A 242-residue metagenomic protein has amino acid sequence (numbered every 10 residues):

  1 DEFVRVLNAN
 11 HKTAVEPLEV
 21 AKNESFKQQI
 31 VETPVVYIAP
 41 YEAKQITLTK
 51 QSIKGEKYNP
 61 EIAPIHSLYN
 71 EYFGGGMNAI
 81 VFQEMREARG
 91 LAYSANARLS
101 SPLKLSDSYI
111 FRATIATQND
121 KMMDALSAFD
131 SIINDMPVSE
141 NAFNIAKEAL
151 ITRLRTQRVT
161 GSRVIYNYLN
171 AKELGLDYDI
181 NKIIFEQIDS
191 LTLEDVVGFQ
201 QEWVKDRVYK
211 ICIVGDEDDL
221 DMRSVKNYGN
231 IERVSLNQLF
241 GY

Functional and structural regions predicted by a protein language model:
D1-K57, I213-Y242: An aromatic/glycine/proline-enriched structural segment found at the starts of mature extracellular/organellar domains
F3, L7-N8, Y69, A125-I133: Short amphipathic C-terminal alpha-helix that caps PH/PH-like domains
I30-P34, I62-H66, S108-I110, I180-N181: Flexible glycine/proline-enriched surface loops and loop-helix/loop-strand junctions
E32-Y37, N96-S100, V196-V197: Glycine-rich, charged/polar anion/phosphate-binding loops that engage phosphate groups from diverse ligands
Q45-K57, F82-D135, E140-L193, D206-V214: M16 family metallopeptidases and their MPP-like homologs
P60-G74, V81-Q83: Active/ligand-binding-proximal structured segments within catalytic/core domains that scaffold catalytic residues
N78-A79, V164, Q238-G241: A C-terminal, polar beta->alpha supersecondary segment
